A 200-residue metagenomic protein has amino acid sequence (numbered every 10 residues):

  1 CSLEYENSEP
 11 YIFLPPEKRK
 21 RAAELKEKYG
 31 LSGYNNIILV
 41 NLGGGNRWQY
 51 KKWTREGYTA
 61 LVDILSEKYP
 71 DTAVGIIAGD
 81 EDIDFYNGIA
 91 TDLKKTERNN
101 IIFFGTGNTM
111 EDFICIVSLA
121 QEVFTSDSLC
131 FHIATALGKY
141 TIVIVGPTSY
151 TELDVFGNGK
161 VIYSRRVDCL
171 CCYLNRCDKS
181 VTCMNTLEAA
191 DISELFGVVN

Functional and structural regions predicted by a protein language model:
C1-Y50: Mid-sequence helix-capping/hinge segment at a functional interface
F13-P16, T109-D112, V167-C171: A short acidic, often aromatic-flanked loop/helix-cap motif at beta-alpha or helix-coil junctions that lines enzyme
W48-Q49, D84-F85, I133, T151-E152: Glycine/Thr-rich phosphate-binding loops of Rossmann-like dinucleotide-binding domains
Y50-W53, T182-C183: Short, solvent-exposed loop/turn segments at secondary-structure boundaries
R55-G146: Donor-binding and catalytic core of enzymes assembling or modifying cell-surface/extracellular glycoconjugates
F103, T135-N200: Nucleotide-sugar donor-binding patch of glycosyltransferase catalytic domains
